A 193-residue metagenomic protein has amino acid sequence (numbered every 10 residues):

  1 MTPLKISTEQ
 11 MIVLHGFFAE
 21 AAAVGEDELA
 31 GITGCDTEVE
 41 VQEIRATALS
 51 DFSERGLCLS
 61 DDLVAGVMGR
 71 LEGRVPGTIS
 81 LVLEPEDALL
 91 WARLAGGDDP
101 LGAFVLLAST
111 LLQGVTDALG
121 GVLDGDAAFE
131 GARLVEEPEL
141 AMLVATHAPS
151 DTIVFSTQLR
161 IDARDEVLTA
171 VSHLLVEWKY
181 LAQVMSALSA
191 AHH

Functional and structural regions predicted by a protein language model:
T2-H193: Composition-driven recognition of glycine/serine/threonine/acidic- and proline-rich low-complexity segments and repeats
